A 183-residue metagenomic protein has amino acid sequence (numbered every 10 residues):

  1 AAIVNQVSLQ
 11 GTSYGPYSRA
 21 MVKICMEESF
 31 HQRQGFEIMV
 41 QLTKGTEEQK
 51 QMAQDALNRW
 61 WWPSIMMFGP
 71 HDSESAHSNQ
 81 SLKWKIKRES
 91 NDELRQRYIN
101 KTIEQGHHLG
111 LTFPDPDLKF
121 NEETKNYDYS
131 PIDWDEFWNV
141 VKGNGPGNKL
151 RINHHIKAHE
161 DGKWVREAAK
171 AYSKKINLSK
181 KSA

Functional and structural regions predicted by a protein language model:
A1-A2, M21-G35, W60-S64: Alpha-helical transition-metal enzyme core signature, strongest for iron centers
A2-Q6, T102: Hydrophobic alpha-helical core bundles mediating ligand binding, dimerization, or RNAP-core interactions
N5-K23, E37-M52, H71-K85, L109 (+1 more regions): Inter-helical turn/loop segments and adjacent helix faces that build the functional surface of alpha-helical bundle
Q51-A183: Extended, helix-rich structural scaffolds rather than catalytic motifs
